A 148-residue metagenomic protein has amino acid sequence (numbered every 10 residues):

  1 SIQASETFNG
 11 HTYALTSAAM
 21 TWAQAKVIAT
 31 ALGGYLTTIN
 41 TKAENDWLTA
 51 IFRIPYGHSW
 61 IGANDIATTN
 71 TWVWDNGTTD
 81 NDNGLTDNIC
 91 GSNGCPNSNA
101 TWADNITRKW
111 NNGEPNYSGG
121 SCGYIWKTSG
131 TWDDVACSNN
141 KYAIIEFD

Functional and structural regions predicted by a protein language model:
S1-D148: Extracellular, disulfide-bonded carbohydrate-recognition/adhesion ectodomains, dominated by C-type lectin-like domains
